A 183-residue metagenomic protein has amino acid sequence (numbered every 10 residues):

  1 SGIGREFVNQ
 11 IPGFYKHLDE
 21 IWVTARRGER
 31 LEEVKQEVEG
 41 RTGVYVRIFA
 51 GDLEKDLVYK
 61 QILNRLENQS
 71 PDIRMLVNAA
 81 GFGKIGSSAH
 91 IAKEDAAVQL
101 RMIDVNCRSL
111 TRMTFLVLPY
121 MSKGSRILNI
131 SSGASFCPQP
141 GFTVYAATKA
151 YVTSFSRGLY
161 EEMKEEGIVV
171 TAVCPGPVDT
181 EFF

Functional and structural regions predicted by a protein language model:
S1-E20: Canonical Rossmann dinucleotide-binding motif of NAD(H)/NADP(H)-dependent dehydrogenases/reductases, specifically
F14-H17, Y120, C137, G158-I168: Active-site-adjacent segment of SDR/Rossmann-fold oxidoreductases
Y15-E33: Conserved glycine-rich Rossmann-like NAD(P)H-binding loop of the short-chain dehydrogenase/reductase
G40-D56: Rossmann-fold cofactor-recognition segment
K60, E67-P71, M75, G81-L100 (+1 more regions): Conserved mid-core segment of classical short-chain dehydrogenase/reductases
T114, T148: Active-site helix of classical SDR
S132: Residue(s) in the substrate-gating loop at a strand-loop-helix junction that position the organic substrate next
